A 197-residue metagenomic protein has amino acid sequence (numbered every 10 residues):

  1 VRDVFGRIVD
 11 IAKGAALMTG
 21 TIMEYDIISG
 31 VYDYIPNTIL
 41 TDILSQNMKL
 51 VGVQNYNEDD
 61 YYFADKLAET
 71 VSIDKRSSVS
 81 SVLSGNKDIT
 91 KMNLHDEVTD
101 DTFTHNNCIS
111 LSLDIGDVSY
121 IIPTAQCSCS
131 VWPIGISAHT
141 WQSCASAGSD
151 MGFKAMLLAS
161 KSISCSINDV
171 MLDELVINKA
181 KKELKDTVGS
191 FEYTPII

Functional and structural regions predicted by a protein language model:
V1-I197: Metal-dependent amide/peptide-bond hydrolase catalytic core, centered on the "pita-bread" metallohydrolase fold
